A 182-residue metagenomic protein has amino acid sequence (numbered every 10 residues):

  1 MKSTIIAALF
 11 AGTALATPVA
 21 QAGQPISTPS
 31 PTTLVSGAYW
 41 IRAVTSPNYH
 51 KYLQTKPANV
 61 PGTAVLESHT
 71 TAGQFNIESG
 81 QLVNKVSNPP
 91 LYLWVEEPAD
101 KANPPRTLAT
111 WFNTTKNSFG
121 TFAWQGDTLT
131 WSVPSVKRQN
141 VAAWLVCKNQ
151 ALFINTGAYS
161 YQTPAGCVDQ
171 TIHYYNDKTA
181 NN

Functional and structural regions predicted by a protein language model:
M1-Q24: Fungal secretory targeting signals
A7, T13, T32, F75 (+5 more regions): Intrinsic-disorder/low-complexity peptide segments enriched for small residues
F10, A16, S27, V35 (+5 more regions): Compositionally biased amphipathic helical and low-complexity segments enriched in hydrophobic
Q21-P61, F112-N182: Extracellular glycan/ECM-engagement signal in secreted proteins
Y49, H69, E78, K101 (+3 more regions): Surface-exposed charge patches in extracellular/virion surface proteins
K56, A64-A102: Short, well-structured hydrophobic secondary-structure segments
S87-G120, W124-G126: Signature of small four-pass
